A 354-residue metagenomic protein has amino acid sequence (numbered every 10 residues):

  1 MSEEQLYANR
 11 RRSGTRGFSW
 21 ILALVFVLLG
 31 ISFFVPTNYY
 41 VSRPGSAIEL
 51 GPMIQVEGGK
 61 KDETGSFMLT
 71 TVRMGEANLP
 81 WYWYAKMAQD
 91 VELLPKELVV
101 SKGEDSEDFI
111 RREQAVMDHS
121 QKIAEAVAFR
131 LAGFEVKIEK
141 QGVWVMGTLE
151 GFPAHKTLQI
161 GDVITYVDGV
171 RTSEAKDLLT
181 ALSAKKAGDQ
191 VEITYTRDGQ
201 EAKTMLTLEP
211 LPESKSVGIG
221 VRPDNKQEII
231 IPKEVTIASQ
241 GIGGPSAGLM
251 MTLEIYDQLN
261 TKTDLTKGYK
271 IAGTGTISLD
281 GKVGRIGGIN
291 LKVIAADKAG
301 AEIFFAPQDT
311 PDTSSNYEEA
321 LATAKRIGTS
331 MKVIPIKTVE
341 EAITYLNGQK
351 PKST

Functional and structural regions predicted by a protein language model:
M1-T15: N-terminal Lys/Arg-rich, disordered targeting/topogenic segments
G17-P36: Hydrophobic membrane-insertion alpha-helices, especially the h-region of bacterial N-terminal signal peptides
S46-K61, F67-A77, K96-L149, M205 (+2 more regions): PDZ/PDZ-like peptide-tail recognition elements
F129, A154, G161-I164, I193 (+6 more regions): Terminal peptide-recognition signature
A132, L179-P223, T323-E341, Y345-G348 (+1 more regions): PDZ-domain C-terminal substructure recognizer with occasional recognition of PDZ-binding tails
A154-D177, V293, G300-D309: Conserved PDZ fold ligand-binding element
G169, I277, Q308-P311, T338-V339: Short, ordered loop/turn segments at secondary-structure junctions
Q258, T263, I271, D280-P311: Glycine- and Gly-Pro-enriched alpha-helical subdomains that act as flexible, kink-prone "lid/hinge" or packing modules
